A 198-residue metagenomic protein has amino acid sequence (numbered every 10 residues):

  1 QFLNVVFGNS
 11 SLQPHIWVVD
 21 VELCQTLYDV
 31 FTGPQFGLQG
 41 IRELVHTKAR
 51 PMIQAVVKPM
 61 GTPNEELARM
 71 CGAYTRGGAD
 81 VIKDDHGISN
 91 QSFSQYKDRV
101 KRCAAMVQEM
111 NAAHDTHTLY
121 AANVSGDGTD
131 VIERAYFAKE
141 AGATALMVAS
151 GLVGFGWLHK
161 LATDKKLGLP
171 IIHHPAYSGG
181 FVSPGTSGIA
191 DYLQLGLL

Functional and structural regions predicted by a protein language model:
Q1-G77: N-terminal capping/small domains of soluble enzymes
P34-L44, S89-M110, G128-V131, G151-K166: Active-site-adjacent beta->alpha loops and helix N-cap segments on the catalytic face of soluble alpha/beta enzymes
K48-P51, A112-D115, A138-K139: A short alpha-helix capping/helix-coil boundary motif
R50-A68, T118-D130, Y177-A190: Active-site mouth loops of central-metabolism enzymes
M52-V56, D80-K83, D115-A121, T144-M147 (+1 more regions): Structural preference for beta-strand elements that scaffold enzyme active sites
G61-N123: Internal metal/ion-chelating core segments
T75, K139-E140: Non-catalytic positions within long, well-ordered alpha-helices that form the structural scaffold/packing of enzyme
E133-A135, A141, A145-L198: Catalytic alpha/beta core domains of metabolic enzymes, predominantly
